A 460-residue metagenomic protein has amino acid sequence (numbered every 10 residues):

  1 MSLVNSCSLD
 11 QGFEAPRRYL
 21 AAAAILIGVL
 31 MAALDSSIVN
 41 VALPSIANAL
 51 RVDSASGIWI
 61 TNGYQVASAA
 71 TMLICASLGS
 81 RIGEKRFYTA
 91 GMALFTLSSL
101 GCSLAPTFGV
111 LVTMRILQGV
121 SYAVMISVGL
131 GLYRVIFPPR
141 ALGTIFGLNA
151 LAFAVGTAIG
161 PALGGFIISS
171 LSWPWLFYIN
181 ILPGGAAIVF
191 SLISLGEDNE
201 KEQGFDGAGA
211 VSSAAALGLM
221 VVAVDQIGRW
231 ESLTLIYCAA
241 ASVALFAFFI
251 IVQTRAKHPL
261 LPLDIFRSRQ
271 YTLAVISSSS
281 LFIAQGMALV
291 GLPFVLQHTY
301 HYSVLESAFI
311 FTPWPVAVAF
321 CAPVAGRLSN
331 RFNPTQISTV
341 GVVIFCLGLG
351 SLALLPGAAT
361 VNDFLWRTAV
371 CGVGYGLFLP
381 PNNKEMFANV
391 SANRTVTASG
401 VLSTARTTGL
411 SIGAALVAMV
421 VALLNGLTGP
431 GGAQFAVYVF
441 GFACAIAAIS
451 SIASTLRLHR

Functional and structural regions predicted by a protein language model:
S2-I193, C321-A325, R331-F332, Q336 (+4 more regions): Transmembrane-helix bundle of Major Facilitator Superfamily
Q11-F13, R140, I188-L217, T254-R269 (+3 more regions): Flexible interhelical linker loops that connect adjacent transmembrane helices in multi-pass membrane transporters
Y19-L34, V39-V41, L50, S54 (+6 more regions): 12-transmembrane solute porter fold
A70, V124, A215-G218, M287 (+2 more regions): Residue-level signal for the membrane-embedded core of alpha-helical transmembrane segments, especially mid-helix
F108, E197-Q203, Q226-E231, G357-A358: Membrane-interface helix caps and helix-loop-helix hairpins in membrane proteins
G131-L132, I136, F166, S194 (+5 more regions): A residue-level signal for alpha-helical anchor/packing sites in multi-pass solute transporters
I181-N199, A214-Q226, A241-A256, S450-L458: C-terminal membrane-cytosol helix-exit motif in multi-pass small-molecule transporters
